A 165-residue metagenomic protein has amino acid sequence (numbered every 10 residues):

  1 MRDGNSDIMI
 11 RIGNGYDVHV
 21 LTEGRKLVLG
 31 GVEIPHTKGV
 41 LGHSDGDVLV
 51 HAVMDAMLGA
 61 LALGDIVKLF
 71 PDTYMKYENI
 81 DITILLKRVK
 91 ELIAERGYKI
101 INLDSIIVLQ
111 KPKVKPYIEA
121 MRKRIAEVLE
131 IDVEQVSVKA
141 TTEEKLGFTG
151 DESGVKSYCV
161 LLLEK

Functional and structural regions predicted by a protein language model:
M1-S6: Intrinsic disorder/low-complexity segments
D7-E119, L129: RNase III-family endoribonuclease catalytic core
I118-R122, D151-E152: Short, low-complexity, polybasic intrinsically disordered segments
R124-E127: Alpha-helical support elements that line or immediately flank enzyme active sites and cofactor-binding pockets
D132-Q135: Short acidic capping loops at alpha-helix termini that bridge into adjacent secondary structure
V138-T142: Pyridoxal 5′-phosphate
K145-G147: Short acidic, Gly/Pro-enriched loop/turn segments at secondary-structure junctions
T149-K165: C-terminal edge-of-domain segments
